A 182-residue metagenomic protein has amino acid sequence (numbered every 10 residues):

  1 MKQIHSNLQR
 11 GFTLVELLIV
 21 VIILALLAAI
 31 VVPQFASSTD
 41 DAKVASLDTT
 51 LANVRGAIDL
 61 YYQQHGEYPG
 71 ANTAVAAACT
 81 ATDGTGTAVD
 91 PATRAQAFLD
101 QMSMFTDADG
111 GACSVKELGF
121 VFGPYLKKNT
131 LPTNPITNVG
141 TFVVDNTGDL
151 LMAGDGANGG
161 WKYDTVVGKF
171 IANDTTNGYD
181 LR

Functional and structural regions predicted by a protein language model:
M1-F12: N-terminal leader/signal peptides at the extreme start of proteins
Q3, S37, L60-Q64: Conserved amphipathic alpha-helical interaction elements at protein-protein interfaces in regulatory, energy-coupling
L18-Q34: Alpha-helical hydrophobic helix detector
Q34-A52: Aliphatic-rich helix starts adjacent to a transmembrane/signal segment
V44-A45, A52-Q64: Charged, glycine-enriched surface loops/patches that mediate electrostatic binding to polyanionic ligands
I58-F122: Short, glycine/small-hydrophobic-rich surface segments
N129-R182: Short, surface-exposed interaction loops/tails
